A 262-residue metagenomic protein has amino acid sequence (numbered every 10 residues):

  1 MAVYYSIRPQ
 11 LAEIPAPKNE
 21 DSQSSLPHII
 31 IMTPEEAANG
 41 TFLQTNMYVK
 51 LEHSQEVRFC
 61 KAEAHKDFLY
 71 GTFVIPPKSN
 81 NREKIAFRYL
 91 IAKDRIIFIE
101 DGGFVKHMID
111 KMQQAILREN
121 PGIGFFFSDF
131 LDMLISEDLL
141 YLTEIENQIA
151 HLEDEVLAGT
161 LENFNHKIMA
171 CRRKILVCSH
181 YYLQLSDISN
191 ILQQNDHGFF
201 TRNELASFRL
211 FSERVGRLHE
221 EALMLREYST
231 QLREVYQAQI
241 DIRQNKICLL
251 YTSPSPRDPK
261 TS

Functional and structural regions predicted by a protein language model:
M1-R118, Q184, I188-Q194, F200: Helix-boundary and N-terminal cytosolic regulatory elements
V74-I242: Extended amphipathic alpha-helical scaffolding segments in membrane-proximal extra-membrane regions of membrane
I240-L250: Soluble-to-membrane junctions at the N-terminal ends of transmembrane alpha-helices in multi-pass ion-transporting
Y251-P256: Conserved small/polar residues in nucleotide/adenosyl-binding loops
P259-S262: N-terminal low-complexity segments that are often proline-rich with Ser/Thr-Pro
